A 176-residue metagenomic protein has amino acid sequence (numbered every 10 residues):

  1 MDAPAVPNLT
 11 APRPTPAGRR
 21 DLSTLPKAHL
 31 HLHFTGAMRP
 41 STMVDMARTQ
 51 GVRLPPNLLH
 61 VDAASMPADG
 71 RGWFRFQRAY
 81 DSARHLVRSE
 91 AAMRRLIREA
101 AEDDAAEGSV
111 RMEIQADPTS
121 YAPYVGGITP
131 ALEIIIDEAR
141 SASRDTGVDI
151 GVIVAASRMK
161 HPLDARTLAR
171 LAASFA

Functional and structural regions predicted by a protein language model:
D2-A176: Metal-cofactor-binding active-site regions of metalloenzymes
